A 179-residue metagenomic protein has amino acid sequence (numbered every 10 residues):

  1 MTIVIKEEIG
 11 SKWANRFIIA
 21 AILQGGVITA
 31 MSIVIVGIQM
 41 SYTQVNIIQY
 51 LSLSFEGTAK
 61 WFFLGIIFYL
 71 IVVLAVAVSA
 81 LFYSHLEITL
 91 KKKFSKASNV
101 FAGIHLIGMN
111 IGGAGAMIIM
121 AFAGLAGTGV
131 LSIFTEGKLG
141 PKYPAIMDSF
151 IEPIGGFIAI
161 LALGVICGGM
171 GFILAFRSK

Functional and structural regions predicted by a protein language model:
M1-R16: N-terminal juxtamembrane cytosolic/stromal segments of multi-pass membrane proteins
A14-K91, F101-S178: Hydrophobic cores of alpha-helical transmembrane segments in multi-pass integral membrane proteins
